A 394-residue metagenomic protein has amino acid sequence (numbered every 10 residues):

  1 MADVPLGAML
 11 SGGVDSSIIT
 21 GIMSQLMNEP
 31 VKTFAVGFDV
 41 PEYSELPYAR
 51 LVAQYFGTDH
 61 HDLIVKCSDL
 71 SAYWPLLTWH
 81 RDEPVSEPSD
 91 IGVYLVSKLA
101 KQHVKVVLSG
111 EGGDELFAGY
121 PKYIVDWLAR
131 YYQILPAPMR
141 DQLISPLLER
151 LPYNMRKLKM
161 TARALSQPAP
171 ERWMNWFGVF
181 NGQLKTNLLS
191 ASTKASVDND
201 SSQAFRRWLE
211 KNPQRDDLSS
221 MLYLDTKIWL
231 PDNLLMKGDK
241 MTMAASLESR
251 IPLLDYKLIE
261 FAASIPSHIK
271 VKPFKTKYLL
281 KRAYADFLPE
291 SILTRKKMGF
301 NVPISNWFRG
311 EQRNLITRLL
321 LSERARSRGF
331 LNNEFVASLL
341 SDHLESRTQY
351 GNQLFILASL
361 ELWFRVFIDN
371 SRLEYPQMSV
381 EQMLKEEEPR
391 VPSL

Functional and structural regions predicted by a protein language model:
P5, S89, Q102, V106-L108 (+2 more regions): Adenosyl-5′-phosphate
P5-G7, K32, D59, H103-L108 (+1 more regions): Beta-sheet entry/capping signal
G7-D59, V65: ATP-dependent adenylation/pyrophosphate-handling site
V14-D15, D39-P41, S68, G113-E115 (+5 more regions): Short, solvent-exposed loop/turn segments at secondary-structure junctions
F34-D39, D59-I64, S86, A245 (+2 more regions): Acyl-group handling in specialized metabolite and lipid biosynthesis
L46-H80, S196-R207: A conserved beta-strand->alpha-helix junction
L77-T78, P121-L128, R372-Y375: Short secondary-structure boundary/capping segments
L95-Y153, W229, L234-L258: Active-site adenylate/phosphate-handling loop in enzymes that bind or generate adenylated species
